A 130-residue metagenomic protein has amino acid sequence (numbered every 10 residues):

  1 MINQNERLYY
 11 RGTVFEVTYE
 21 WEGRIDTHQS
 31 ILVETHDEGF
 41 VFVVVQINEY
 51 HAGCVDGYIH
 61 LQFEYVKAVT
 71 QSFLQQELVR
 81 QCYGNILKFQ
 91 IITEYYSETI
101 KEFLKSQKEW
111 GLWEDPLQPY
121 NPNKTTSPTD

Functional and structural regions predicted by a protein language model:
M1-L8: Mixed-charge, Lys/Arg-rich low-complexity intrinsically disordered regions
L8-Y10, I25: Short, surface-exposed loop/turn motifs at beta-strand boundaries within globular domains
Y10-E20: Tryptophan-anchored aromatic micro-motifs
T18, E34, V45, Q62-E64 (+1 more regions): A structural detector for beta-sheet-dominated domains
R24-H36: Short beta-strand-centered aromatic/proline hotspots
F40-Q46: Short, solvent-exposed secondary-structure boundary/capping segments
Y50-D130: Intrinsically disordered, low-complexity, charged/polar segments
